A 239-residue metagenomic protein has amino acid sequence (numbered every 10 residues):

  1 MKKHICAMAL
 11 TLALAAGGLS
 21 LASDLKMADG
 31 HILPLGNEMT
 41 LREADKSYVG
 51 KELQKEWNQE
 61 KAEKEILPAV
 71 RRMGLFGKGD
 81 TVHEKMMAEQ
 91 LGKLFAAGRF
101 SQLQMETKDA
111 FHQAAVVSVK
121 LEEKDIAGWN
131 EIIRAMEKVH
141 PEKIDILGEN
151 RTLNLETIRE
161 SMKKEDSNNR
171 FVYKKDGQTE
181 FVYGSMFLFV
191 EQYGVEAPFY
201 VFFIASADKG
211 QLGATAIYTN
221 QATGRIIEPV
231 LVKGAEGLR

Functional and structural regions predicted by a protein language model:
M1-H4: Positively charged n-region of N-terminal signal peptides that target proteins for export
C6-G18: Hydrophobic helical h-region of N-terminal Sec-dependent signal peptides in bacterial secretory/periplasmic proteins
G18-D24: Sec/Tat signal peptide C-region and signal peptidase I cleavage site
D24-E43: Short N-terminal segments immediately surrounding and downstream of signal-peptide cleavage
M39, G210-R239: Surface-exposed amphipathic alpha-helical segments
T40-I133: Secretory pathway targeting signatures of secreted, lumenal, and periplasmic proteins
R71, K85, E89, L94 (+4 more regions): Signature of long, low-cysteine stretches enriched in small and polar/charged residues
G194-P198, A207-A214: Coil-to-beta-strand transition motifs
